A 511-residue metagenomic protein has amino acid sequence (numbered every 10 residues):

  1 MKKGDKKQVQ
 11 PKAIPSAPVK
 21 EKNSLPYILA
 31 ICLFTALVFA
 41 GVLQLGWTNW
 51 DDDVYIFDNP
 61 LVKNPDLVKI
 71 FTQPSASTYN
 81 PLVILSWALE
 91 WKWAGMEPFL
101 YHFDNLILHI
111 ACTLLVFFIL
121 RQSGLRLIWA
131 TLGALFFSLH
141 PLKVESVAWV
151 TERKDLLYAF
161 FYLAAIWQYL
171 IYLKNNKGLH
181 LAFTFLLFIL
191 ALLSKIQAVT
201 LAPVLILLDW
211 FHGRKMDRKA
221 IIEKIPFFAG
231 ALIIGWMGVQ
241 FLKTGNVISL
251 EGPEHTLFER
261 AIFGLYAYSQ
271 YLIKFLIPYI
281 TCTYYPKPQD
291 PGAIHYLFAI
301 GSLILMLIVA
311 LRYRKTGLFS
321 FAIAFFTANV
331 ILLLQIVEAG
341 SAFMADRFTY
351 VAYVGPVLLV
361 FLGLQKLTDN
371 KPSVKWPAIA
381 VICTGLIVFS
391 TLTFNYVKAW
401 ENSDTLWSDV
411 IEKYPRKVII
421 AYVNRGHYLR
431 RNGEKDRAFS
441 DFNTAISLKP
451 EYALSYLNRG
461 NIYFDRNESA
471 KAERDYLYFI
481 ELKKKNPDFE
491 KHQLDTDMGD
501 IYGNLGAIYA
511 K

Functional and structural regions predicted by a protein language model:
K2-R437, S447, E451-L454, N458 (+1 more regions): Polytopic membrane enzymes that build or remodel cell-surface glycoconjugates and lipids
N176, N432, D488-D495, K511: Short coil/turn and helix-start
H180-L181, W376-V381, F479-E481, K491-Y502: Glycine-rich, flexible loop segments associated with nucleotide phosphate handling
E412, T444-S447, Y478-E481, D488: Conserved structural position within tetratricopeptide repeats
V418-I419, A453-L454, L482-D495: Boundary/linker segments of alpha-helical solenoid repeat arrays
A421-L429, D441, S455-R466, D475 (+1 more regions): TPR/Sel1-like alpha-solenoid repeat signature
